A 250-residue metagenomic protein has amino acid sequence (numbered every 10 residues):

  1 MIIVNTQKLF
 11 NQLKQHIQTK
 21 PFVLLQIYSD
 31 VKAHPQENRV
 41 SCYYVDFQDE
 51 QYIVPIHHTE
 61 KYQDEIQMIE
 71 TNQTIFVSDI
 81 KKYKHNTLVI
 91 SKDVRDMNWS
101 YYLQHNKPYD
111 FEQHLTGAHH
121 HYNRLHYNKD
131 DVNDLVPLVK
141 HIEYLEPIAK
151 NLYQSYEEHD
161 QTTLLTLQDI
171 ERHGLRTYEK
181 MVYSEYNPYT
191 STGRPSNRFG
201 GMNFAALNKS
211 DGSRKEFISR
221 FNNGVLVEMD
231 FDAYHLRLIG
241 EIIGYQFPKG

Functional and structural regions predicted by a protein language model:
M1-L115, G240, Q246: Conserved RNase H-like, two-metal-ion catalytic cores of nucleic-acid enzymes
I3, K20, L145-P147, A205-L207: A short linear-motif detector with a strong N-terminal bias
P21, L164, N223-V225: Residues at beta-strand starts and edge strands
A33-R39, Q48-D49, E179-G250: Acidic, glycine-rich two-metal-ion catalytic cores of nucleic acid-processing enzymes
P55, E60-E70, D79, Y153-E157 (+3 more regions): Alpha-helix initiation/capping motif
N86, S91-D93, M97-P108, E112-G117 (+2 more regions): Mixed-charge, glycine-rich, non-catalytic linkers/tails in nucleic-acid processing enzymes
